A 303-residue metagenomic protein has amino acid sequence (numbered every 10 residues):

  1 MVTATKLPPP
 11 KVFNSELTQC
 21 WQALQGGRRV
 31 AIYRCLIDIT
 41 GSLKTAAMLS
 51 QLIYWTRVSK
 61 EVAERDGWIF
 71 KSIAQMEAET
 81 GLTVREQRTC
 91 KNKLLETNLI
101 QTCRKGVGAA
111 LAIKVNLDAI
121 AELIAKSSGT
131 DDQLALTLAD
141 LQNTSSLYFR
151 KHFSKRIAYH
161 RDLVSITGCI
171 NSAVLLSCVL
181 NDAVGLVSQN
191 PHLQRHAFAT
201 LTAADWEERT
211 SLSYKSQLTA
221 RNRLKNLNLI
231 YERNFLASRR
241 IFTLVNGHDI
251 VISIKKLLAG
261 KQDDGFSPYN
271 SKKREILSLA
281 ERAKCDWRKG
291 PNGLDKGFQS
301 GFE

Functional and structural regions predicted by a protein language model:
M1-E303: Electropositive, intrinsically flexible nucleic-acid-contacting patches
